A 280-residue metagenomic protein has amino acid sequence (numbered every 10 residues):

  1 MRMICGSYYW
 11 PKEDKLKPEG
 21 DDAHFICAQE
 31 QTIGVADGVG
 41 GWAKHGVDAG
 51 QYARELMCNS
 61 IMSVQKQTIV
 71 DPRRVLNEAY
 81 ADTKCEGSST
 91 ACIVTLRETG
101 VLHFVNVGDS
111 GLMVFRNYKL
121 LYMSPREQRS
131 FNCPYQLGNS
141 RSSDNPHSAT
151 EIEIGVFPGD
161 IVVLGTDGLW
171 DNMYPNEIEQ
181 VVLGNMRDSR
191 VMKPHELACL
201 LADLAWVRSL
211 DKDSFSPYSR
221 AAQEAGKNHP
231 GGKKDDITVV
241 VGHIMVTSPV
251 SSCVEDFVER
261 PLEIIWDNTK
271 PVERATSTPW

Functional and structural regions predicted by a protein language model:
M1-W280: PP2C/PPM-type serine/threonine phosphatase catalytic domain
